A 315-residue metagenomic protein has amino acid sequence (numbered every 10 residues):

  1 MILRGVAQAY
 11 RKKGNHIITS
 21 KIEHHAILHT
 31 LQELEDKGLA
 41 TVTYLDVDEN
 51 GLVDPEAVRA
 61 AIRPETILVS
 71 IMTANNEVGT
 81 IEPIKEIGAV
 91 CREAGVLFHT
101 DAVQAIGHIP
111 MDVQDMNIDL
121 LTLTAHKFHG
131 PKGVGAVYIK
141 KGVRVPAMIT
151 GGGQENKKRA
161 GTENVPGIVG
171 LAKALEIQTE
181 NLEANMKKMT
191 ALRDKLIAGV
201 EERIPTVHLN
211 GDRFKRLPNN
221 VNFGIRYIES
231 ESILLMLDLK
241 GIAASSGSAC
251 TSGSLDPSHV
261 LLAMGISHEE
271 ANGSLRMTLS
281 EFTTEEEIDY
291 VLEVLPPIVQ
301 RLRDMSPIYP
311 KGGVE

Functional and structural regions predicted by a protein language model:
M1-E315: Pyridoxal 5′-phosphate
